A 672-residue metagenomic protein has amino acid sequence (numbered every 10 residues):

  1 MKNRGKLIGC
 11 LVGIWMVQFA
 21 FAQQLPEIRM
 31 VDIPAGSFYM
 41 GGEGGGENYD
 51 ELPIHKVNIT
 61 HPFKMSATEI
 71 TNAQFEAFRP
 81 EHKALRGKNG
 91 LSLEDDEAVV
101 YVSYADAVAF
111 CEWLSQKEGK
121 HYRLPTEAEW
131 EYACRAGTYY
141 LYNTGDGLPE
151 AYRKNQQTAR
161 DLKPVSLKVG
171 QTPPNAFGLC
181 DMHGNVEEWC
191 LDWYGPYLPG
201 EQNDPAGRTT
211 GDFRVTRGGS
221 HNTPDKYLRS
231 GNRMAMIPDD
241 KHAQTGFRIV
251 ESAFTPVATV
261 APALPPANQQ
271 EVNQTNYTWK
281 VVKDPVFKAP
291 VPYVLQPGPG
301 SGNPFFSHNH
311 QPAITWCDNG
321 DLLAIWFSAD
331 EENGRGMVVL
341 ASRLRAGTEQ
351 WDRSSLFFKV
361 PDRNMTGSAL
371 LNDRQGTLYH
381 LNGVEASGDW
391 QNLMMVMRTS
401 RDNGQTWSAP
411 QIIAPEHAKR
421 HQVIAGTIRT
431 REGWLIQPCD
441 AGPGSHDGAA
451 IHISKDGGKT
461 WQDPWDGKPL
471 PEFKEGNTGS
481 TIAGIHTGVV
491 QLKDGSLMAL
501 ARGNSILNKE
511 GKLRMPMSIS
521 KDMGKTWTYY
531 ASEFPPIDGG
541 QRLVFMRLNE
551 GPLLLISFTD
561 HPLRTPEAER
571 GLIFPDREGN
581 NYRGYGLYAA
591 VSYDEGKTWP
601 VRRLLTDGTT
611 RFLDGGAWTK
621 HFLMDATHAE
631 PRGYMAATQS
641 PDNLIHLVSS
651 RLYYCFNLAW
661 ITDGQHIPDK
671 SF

Functional and structural regions predicted by a protein language model:
M1-G9: Bacterial N-terminal signal peptides that target proteins for export
G9-Q18: Bacterial N-terminal signal peptides
A20-A22: Boundary at the C-terminal end of the N-terminal hydrophobic targeting segment
Q24, L167, P173-N175, R208-A267: Disulfide-stabilized, aromatic/cysteine-rich ligand-recognition loop
Q24-R86, A105, G184: A short glycine-rich, aromatic-capped structural motif
Y39, E43-E47, L85, L93-A98 (+1 more regions): Functional-site microenvironments in short loops/helix caps that host divalent-cation chemistry
G46, D204-R208, M234-K241, E578 (+1 more regions): Short proline/glycine-enriched turn/loop segments at secondary-structure junctions
A258-F672: Asp-box/BNR beta-propeller blade signature and adjacent active/binding-site loops in extracellular glycan-interacting
